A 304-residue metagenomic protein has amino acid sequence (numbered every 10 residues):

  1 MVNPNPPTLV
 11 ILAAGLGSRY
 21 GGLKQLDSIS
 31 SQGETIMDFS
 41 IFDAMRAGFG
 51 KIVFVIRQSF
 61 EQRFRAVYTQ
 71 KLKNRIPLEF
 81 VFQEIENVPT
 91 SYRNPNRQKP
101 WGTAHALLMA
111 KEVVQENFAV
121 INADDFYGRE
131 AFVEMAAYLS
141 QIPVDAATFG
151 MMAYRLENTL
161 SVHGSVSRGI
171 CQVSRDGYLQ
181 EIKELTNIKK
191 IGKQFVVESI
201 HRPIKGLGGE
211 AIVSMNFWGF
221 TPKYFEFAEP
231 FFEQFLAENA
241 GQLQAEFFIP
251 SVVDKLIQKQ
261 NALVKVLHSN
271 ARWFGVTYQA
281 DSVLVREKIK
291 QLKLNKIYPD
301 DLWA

Functional and structural regions predicted by a protein language model:
M1-A14, S31-V120, Y127-G128, F132 (+1 more regions): Conserved N-terminal catalytic core of the sugar/cofactor nucleotidyltransferase
V2-P4, R175, I182, N187-A304: Conserved alpha/beta core of the MobA/IspD/sugar-nucleotide pyrophosphorylase nucleotidyltransferase superfamily
L16, D124-D125, L156: Active-site metal-binding loops of divalent metal-dependent hydrolases
G22-L23: Conserved catalytic-core motifs of eukaryotic protein kinase domains, centered on the activation segment
L26, C171-V173, V266: A structural signal for short hydrophobic beta-strand segments in well-ordered beta-sheet cores
F64-Y68, M135, A228, V285: Hydrophobic packing residues within well-ordered alpha-helices of enzyme cores
P89-P100, G164-G169, A280-L284: Short, surface-exposed amphipathic charged segments that create phosphate/polyanion-binding patches used for binding
R129-W218: Conserved core of the sugar-phosphate nucleotidyltransferase
